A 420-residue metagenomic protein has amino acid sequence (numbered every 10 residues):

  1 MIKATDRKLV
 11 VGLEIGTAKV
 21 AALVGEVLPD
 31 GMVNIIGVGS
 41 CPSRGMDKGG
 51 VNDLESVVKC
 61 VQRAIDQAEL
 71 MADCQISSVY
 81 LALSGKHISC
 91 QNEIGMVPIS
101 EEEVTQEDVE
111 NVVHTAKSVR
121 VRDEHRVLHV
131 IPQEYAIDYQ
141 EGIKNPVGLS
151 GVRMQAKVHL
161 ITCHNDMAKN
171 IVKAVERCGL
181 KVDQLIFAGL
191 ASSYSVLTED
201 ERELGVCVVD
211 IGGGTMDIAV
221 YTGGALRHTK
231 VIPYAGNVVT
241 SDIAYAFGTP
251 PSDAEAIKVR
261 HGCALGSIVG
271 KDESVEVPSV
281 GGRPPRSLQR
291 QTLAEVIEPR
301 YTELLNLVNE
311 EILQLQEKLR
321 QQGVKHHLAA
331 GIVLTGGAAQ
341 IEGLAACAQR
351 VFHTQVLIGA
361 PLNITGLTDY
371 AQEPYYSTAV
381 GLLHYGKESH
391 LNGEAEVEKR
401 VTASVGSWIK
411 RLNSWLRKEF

Functional and structural regions predicted by a protein language model:
M1-T17, L23-V208, A225-L226, T249-V296 (+6 more regions): Nucleotide/phosphate-binding catalytic cleft detector across ATP-hydrolyzing and phosphate-transferring enzymes
E14, C163, D210, V231 (+1 more regions): Small/polar loops that bind or transfer phosphate-bearing groups
V20-G25, M216-V220: Short beta-strand scaffold segments in enzyme catalytic cores
M32-I35, I211-T215, A219, Q349-P361: Acidic-glycine-rich active-site phosphate/pyrophosphate-binding loop
L83-K86, G213, G336-G337: Core structural elements
M167, A235, V239, Q340 (+1 more regions): Catalytic-loop motifs flanking and including active-site residues across diverse enzymes
L204-A246: Glycine-rich phosphate-binding loop of actin/hexokinase-like ATP-binding domains
R286-G366: C-terminal structural cap/anchor segments
